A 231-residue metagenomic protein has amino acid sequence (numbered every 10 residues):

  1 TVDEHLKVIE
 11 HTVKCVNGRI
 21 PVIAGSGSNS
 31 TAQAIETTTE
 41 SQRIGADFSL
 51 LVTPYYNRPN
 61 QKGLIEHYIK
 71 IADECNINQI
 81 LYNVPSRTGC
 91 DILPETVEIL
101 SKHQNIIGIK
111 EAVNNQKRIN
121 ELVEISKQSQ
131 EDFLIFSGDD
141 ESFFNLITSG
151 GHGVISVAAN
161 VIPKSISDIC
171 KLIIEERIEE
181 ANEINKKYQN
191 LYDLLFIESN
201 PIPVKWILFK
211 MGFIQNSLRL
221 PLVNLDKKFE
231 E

Functional and structural regions predicted by a protein language model:
T1-G89: Active-site beta->alpha loop and helix N-cap motifs at the rims of alpha/beta catalytic domains
H5, I9, A34, Y68 (+5 more regions): A general structural signal for well-ordered alpha-helical segments in protein cores
P54-N57, S165, N216-S217: A short acidic, helix-capping loop that chelates divalent metal ions and anchors anionic groups
D73-E74, R87-F196: Catalytic alpha/beta core domains of metabolic enzymes, predominantly
N83, I106, R219-L220: Glycine-rich phosphate-binding "P-loop"
I147-G151, Q189-L222: Conserved short secondary-structure transition element at the edge of the structured enzyme core that lines
L225-E231: Tryptophan-rich aromatic "cage" segments
